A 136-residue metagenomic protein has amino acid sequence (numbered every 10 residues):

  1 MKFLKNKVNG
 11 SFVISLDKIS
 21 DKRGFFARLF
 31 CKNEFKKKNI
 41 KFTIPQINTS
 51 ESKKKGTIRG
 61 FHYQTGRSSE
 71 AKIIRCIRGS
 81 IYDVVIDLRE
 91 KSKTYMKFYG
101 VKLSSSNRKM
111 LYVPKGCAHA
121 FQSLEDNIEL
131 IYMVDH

Functional and structural regions predicted by a protein language model:
M1-S106, E125-N127, V134-H136: Non-catalytic, conserved peripheral segments adjacent to functional cores
L103-E125: Conserved metal-binding segment of the jelly-roll/cupin
